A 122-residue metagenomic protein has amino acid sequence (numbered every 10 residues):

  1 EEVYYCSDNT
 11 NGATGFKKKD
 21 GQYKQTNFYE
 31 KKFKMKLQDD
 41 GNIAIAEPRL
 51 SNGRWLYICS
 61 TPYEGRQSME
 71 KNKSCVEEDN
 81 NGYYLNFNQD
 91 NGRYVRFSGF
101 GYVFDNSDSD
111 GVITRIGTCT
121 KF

Functional and structural regions predicted by a protein language model:
E1-Y5: N-terminal helix-cap/turn-to-beta initiation motif at the start of protein domains
S7-R49, G82-F87: Short, solvent-exposed loop/hinge segments that bridge or flank secondary-structure elements
F16-K18, R54-S60, N106-D108: A short, polar/proline- and glycine-enriched secondary-structure boundary/capping micro-motif
K18-G21, D90, S109-V112: Surface-exposed beta-strand edges and their flanking turn/coil or helix-capping segments
N27, G101-F122: Edge beta-strand at a domain terminus
Q38-Q89, T118: Contiguous, well-ordered beta-strand patches that form the walls/edges of small beta-barrel/beta-sandwich domains
N81-V103: A short, solvent-exposed beta-edge/loop patch
